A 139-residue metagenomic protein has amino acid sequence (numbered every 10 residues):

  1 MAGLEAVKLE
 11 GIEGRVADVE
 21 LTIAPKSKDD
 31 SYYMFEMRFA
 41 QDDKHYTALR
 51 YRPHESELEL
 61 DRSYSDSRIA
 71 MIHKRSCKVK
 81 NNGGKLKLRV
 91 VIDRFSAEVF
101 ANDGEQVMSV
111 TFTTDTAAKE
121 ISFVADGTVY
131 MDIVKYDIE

Functional and structural regions predicted by a protein language model:
M1-E139: Beta-rich accessory regions
